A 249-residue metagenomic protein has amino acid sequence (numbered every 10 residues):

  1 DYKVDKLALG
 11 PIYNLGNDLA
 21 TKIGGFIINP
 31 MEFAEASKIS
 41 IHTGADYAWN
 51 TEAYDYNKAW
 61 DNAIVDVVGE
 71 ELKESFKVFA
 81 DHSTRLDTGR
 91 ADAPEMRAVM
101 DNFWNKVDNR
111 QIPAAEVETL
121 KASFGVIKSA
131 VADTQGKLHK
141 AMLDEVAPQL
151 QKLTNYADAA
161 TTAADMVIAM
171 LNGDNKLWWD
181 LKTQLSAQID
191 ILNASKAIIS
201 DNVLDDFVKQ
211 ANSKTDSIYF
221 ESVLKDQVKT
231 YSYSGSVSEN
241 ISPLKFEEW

Functional and structural regions predicted by a protein language model:
D1-W249: Substrate-binding groove of N-acetylhexosamine-processing glycoside hydrolases
